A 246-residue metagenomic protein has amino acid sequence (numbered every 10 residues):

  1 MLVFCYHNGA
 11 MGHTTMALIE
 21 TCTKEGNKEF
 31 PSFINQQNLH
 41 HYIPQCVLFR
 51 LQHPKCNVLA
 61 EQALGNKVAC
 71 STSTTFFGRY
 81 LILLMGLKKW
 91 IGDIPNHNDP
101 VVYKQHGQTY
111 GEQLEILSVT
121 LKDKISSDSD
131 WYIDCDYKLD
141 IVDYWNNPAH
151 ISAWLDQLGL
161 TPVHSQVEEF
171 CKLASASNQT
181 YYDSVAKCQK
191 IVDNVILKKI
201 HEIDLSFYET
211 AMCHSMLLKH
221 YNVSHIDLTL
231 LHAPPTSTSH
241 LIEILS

Functional and structural regions predicted by a protein language model:
M1-C56: PAPS-dependent sulfotransferase catalytic core
G12, N147-I151, T238: A structural signal for well-ordered alpha-helical scaffolds and beta->alpha junctions
T21, S32-Q37, Y110, L117 (+6 more regions): Extracellular glycan-modifying ectodomains
E29, Q52, N98, H232-A233: Selective for proline/serine-rich intrinsically disordered segments in cytosolic/nuclear regulatory regions
H41, G92, H97, L231-H232: Compositionally biased, intrinsically disordered/low-complexity regions enriched for serine, proline and threonine
C46-D193: PAPS-dependent sulfotransferase catalytic domain
L158-S246: PAPS-dependent sulfotransferases, especially Golgi type II membrane carbohydrate sulfotransferases
